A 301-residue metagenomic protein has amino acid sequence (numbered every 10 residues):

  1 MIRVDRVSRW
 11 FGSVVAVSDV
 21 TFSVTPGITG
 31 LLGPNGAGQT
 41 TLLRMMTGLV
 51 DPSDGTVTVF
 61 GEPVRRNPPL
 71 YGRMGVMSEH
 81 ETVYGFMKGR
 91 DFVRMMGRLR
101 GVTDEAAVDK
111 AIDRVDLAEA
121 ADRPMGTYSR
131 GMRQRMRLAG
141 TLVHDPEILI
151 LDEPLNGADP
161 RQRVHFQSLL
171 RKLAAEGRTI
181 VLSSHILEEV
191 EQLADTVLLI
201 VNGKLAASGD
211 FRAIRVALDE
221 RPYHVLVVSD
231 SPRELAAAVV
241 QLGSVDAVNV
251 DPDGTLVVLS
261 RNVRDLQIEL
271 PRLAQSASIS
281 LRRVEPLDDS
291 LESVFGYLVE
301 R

Functional and structural regions predicted by a protein language model:
I2-N202, A206-A207: ABC transporter nucleotide-binding domains
R9, A247-V250, V284-P286: Hydrophobic/anchoring residues in structured secondary elements
V64, V102, L205, S229-D230 (+2 more regions): Short, surface-exposed acidic/glycine-rich loop or hinge patches that mediate macromolecular interfaces
R73, F92, A107, A111 (+4 more regions): Hydrophobic alpha-helical segments typical of transmembrane helices and their membrane-interface/capping positions
D104, E119, D246-A247, L281: Residue-level detector of short coil/turn "hinge" positions at structural boundaries
K110, M125, P252-D253, L287: Residue-level "edge-of-site" marker
F166-S260: ABC transporter nucleotide-binding domain
N262-R301: C-terminal coupling/interaction segments
